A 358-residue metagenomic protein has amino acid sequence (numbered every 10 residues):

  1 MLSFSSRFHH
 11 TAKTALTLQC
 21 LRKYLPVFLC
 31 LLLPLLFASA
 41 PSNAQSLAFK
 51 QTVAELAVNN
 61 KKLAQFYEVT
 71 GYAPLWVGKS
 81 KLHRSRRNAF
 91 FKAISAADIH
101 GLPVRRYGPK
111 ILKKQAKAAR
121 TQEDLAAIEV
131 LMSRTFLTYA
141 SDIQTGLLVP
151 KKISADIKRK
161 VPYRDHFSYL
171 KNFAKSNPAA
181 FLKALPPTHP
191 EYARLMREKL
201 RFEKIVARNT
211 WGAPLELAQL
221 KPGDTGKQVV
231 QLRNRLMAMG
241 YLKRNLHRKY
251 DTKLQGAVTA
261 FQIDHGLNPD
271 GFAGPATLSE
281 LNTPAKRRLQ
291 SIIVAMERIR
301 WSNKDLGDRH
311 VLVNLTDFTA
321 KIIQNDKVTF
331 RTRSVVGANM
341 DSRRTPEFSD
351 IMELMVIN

Functional and structural regions predicted by a protein language model:
M1-L21: N-terminal secretory signal peptides that target proteins for export/translocation
T11-A12, P34, I263: N-terminal hydrophobic alpha-helix used for membrane targeting or insertion
K23-Y24, I263: Hydrophobic alpha-helical segments, especially transmembrane helices and their immediate juxtamembrane helical caps
P26-L36: Bacterial N-terminal signal peptides
L36-F37, R288: Hydrophobic alpha-helical segments
S39-A44: Sec/Tat signal peptide C-region and signal peptidase I cleavage site
Q45-S349, E353-N358: Auxiliary tRNA-acceptor-end handling modules of aminoacyl-tRNA synthetases
